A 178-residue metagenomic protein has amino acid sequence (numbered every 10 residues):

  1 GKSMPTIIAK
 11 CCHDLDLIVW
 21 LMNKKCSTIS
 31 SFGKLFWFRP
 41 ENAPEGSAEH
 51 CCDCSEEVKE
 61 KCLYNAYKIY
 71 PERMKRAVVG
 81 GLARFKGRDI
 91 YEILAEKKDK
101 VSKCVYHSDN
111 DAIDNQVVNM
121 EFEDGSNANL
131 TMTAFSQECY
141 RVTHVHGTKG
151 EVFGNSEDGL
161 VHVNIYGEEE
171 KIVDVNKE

Functional and structural regions predicted by a protein language model:
G1-K103: Predominantly a Rossmann-like dinucleotide-binding segment in NAD(P)-dependent oxidoreductases
T6-A9, Y106-N110, T133-A134: Short Gly/Pro-enriched turn/cap motifs at secondary-structure boundaries
D14-D16, D53, D89, D99 (+4 more regions): Acidic-enriched, low-complexity/disordered segments with a strong bias for Aspartate over Glutamate
F32, F36-F38, F85, Y91 (+6 more regions): Phenylalanine-focused residue identity feature
G80-K86, E92-K97, H107-A112, V117-M120 (+1 more regions): Generic detector of short, locally flexible boundary/turn motifs and exposed helical patches
A112-E178: C-terminal helical cap and adjacent loop that interface with cofactors, partners, or active-site loops
